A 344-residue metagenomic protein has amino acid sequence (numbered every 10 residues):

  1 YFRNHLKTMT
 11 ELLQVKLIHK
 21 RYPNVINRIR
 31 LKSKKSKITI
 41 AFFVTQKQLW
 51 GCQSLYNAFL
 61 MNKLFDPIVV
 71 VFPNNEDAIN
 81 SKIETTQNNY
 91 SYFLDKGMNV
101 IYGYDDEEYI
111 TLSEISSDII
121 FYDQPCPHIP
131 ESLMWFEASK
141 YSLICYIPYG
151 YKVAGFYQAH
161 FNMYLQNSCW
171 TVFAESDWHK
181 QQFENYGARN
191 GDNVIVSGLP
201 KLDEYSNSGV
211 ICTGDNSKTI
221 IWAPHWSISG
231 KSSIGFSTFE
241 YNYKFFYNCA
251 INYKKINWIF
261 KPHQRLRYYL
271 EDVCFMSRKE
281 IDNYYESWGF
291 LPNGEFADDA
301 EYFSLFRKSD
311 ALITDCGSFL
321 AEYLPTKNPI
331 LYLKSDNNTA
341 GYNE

Functional and structural regions predicted by a protein language model:
Y1-V44, N57, M61, N74: Non-catalytic N-terminal targeting/anchoring module and adjacent flexible stem/linker that precedes the structured
T10-N27, P148, H160-Y241: A nucleotide-sugar donor-handling region in carbohydrate enzymes
I38-Y205: Active-site and donor-binding regions of nucleotide-sugar-utilizing enzymes
G51-L55, P200-D282: Conserved catalytic-core segment of nucleotide-activated headgroup transferases in glycan assembly
V70-N74, D123-P125, P148-G150, L199 (+3 more regions): Short loop/turn segments at strand-loop or loop-helix junctions that form parts of catalytic or ligand-binding pockets
N99-D105, P292-D298, E344: Short acidic-hydrophobic, aromatic-tinged amphipathic segments that line or gate anion-handling sites
C274-D298: Nucleotide-activated donor-binding/catalytic signature segment of Leloir-type glycosyltransferases, i.e., the conserved
D298-Y342: A donor-sugar binding/catalytic signature common to diverse glycosyltransferases and related nucleotide-sugar
